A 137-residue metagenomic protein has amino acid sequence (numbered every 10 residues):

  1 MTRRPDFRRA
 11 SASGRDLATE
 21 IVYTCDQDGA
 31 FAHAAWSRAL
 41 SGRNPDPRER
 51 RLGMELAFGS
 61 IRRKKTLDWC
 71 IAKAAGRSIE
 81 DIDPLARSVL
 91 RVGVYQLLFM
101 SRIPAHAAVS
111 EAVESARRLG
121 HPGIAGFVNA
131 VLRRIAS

Functional and structural regions predicted by a protein language model:
M1-S137: Class I Rossmann-like S-adenosyl-L-methionine
